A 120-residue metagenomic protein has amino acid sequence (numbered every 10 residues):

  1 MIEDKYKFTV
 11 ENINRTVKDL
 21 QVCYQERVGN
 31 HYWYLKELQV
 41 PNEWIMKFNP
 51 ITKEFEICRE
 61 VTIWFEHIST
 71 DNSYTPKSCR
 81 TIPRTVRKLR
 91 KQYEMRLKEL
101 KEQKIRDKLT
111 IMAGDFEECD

Functional and structural regions predicted by a protein language model:
M1-K36: Negatively charged, low-complexity tracts enriched in Asp/Glu with abundant Ser/Thr
E3, K7, P83, R87-R90 (+2 more regions): N-terminal export/targeting and maturation segments
K5, R15, L20, E43 (+4 more regions): Short linear motifs in intrinsically disordered/low-complexity regions
N14-V17, R87-R90, E94, T110: Generic detector of well-ordered alpha-helical segments enriched in charged/polar residues, highlighting helical
Y32-M95: Intrinsically disordered, low-complexity regulatory segments enriched in Ser/Thr/Pro and charged residues
K98-D120: Short acidic, low-complexity intrinsically disordered linear motifs used for protein-protein interactions
